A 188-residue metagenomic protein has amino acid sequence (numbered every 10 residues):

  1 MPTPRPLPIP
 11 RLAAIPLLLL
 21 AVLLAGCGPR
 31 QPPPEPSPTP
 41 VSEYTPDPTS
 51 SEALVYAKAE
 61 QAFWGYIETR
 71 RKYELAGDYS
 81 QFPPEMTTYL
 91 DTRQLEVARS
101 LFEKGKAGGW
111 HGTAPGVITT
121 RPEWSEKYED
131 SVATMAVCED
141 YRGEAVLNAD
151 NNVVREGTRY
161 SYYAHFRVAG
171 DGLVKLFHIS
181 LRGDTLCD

Functional and structural regions predicted by a protein language model:
P2-P16: Bacterial N-terminal signal peptides that target proteins for export
P2-P4, E103, D184-C187: Basic, amphipathic N-terminal segments that precede the first structured/catalytic domain
L23-G26: C-terminal motif of bacterial Sec signal peptides marking the signal peptidase cleavage site
P29-V41: Bacterial Sec signal peptide processing site at the extreme N-terminus
E43-A114: Core segments of small alpha/beta cavity-forming domains
A107-D150: Surface-exposed, charged secondary-structure patches
T134, V153-D188: Short beta-strand edge/turn micro-motifs at domain boundaries
